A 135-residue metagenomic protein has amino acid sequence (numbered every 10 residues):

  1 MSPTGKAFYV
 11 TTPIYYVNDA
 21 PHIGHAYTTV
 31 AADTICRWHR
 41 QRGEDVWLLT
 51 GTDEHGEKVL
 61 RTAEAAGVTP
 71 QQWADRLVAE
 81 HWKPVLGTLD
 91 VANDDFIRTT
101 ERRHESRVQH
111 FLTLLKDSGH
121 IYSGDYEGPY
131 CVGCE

Functional and structural regions predicted by a protein language model:
M1-E135: N-terminal, positively charged nucleic-acid-binding surface of large information/translation enzymes
